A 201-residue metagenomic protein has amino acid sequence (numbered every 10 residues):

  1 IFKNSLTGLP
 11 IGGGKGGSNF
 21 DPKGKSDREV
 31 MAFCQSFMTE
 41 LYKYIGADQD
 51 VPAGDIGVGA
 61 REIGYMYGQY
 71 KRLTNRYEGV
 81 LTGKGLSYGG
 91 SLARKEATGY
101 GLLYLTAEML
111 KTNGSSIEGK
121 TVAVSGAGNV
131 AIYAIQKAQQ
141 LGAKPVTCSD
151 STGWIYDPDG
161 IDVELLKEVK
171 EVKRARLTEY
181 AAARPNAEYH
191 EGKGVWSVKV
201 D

Functional and structural regions predicted by a protein language model:
I1-L92: N-terminal ligand-binding/catalytic initiation module
T82-G85, G90-G194: Glycine-rich phosphate/diphosphate-binding loop of Rossmann-like nucleotide-binding domains
K199-D201: Short, intrinsically disordered, charge-balanced linker/junction segments flanking boundaries in proteins
